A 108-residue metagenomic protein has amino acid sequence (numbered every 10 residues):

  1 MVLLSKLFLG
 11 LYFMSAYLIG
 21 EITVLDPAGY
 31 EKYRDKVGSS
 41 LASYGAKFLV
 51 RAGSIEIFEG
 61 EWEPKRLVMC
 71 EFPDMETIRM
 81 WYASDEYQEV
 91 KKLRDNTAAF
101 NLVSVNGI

Functional and structural regions predicted by a protein language model:
V2-L67, F72-A83, N106-I108: Short S/T/G/P-rich N-terminal loop/turn motif that feeds into the first structured element of a domain
M75-V103: C-terminal structural segments of small proteins and small subunits
